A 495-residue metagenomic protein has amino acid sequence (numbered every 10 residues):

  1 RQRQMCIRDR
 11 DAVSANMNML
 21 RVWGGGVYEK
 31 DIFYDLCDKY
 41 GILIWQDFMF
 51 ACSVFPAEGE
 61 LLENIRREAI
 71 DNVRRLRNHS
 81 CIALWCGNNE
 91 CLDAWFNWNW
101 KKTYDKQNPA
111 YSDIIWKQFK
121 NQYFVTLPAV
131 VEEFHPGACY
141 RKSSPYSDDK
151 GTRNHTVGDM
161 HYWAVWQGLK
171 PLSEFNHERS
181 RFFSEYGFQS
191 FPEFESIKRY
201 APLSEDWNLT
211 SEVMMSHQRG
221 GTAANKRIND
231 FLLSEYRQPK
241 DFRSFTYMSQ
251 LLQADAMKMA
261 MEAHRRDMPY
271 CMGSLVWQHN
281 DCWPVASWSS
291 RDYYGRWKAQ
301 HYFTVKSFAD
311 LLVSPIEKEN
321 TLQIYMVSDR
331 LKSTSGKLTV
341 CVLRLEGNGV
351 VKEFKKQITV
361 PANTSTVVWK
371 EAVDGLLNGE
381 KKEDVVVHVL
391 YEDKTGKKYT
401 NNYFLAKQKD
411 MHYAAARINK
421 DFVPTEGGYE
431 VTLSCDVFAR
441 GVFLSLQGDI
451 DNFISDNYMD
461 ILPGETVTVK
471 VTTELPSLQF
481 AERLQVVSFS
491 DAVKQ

Functional and structural regions predicted by a protein language model:
Q2-I7: Short, small-residue-biased leader/transition segments that mark boundaries at the very start of proteins
M19-I65, D71, E132, N154-L169 (+1 more regions): Aromatic-lined substrate-binding rim segments of carbohydrate-active enzymes
K39, F55-K150, L252, Y294-K298: Active-site neighborhood of glycoside hydrolase catalytic domains
W85, L92, Q122, A129-E132 (+2 more regions): Substrate-binding clefts and catalytic carboxylate motifs of secreted carbohydrate-active enzymes
Q323-D329, C341, E430-D436, T472: Short edge beta-strand/loop segments characteristic of extracellular beta-sandwich folds
R330-G349, C435-F453: Short acidic, flexible loop segments centered on an aromatic residue
L338-K381, D451-S477: Intrinsically disordered, low-complexity Pro/Gly/Ser/Thr-rich segments with frequent PxxP/GP/PP motifs and embedded
T366-A416, T472-Q495: Terminal connector regions
